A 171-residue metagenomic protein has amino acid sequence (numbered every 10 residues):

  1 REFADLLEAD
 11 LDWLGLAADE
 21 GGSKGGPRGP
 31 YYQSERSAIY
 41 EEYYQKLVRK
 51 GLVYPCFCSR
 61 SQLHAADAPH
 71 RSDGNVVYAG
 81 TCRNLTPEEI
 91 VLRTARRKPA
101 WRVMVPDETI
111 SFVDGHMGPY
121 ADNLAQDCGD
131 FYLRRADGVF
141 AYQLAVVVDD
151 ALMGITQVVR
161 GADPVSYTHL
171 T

Functional and structural regions predicted by a protein language model:
R1-R71, S166-L170: N-terminal Rossmann-like or analogous alpha/beta NTP/dinucleotide-binding catalytic cores that position adenine
S61-L170: Active-site cores that bind ATP or allylic diphosphates and position pyrophosphate for catalysis
